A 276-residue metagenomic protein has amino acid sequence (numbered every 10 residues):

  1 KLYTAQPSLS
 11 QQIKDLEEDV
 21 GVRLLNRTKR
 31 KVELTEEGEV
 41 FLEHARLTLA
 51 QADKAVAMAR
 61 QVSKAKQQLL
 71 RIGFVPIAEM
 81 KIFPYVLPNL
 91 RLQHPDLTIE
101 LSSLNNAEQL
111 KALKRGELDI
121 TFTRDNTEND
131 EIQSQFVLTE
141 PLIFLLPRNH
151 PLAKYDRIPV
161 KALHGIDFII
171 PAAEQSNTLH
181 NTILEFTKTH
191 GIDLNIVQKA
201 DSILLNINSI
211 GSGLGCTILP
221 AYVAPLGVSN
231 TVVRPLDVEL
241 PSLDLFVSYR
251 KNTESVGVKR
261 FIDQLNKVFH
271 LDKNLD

Functional and structural regions predicted by a protein language model:
E17-L34: A short LG(V/I)-centered, amphipathic sequence patch enriched for acidic residue(s) preceding the LG motif
D19-V20, F41-S63: Alpha-helical linker/hinge and terminal dimerization helices associated with HTH transcriptional regulators
S63-K64, I132-F168, K259: Flexible hinge/capping segments at coil-to-helix
Q67-N129, K199-A200: Central regulatory/effector-binding core of bacterial HTH transcription factors
I82, V232-D276: A late-sequence structural motif
N105-L110, K114-L118, T123-R124, E174-V232: Hydrophobic hinge/microswitch elements
N129-F136, E140-P141, Y155, H190 (+1 more regions): Beta-alpha-beta core module
F168-H190, S255-D263, F269-L275: Secondary-structure junction motif
